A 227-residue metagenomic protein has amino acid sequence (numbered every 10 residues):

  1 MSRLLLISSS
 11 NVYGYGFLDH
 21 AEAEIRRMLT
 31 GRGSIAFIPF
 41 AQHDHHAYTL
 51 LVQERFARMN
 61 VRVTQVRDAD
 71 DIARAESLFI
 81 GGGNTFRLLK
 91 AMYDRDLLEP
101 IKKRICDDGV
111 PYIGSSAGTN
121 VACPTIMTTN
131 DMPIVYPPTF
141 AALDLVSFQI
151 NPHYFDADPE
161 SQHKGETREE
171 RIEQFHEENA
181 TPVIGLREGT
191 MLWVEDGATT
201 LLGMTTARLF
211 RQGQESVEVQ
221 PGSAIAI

Functional and structural regions predicted by a protein language model:
M1-G31, F40-L51, S77, M127-T128 (+1 more regions): C-terminal and late-domain segments of enzyme folds
E24, R95-G109: Catalytic-core regions built around general acid/base machinery
L51-R62: Short helix-loop-beta junction
N60-D71: A short, well-structured beta->alpha microelement
I72-A73, I105: A short, aliphatic-rich alpha-helical micro-motif
F79-G82, I105-T125: Catalytic nucleophile loop
T85-R95, S161: Glycine/threonine-rich flexible loop motifs
